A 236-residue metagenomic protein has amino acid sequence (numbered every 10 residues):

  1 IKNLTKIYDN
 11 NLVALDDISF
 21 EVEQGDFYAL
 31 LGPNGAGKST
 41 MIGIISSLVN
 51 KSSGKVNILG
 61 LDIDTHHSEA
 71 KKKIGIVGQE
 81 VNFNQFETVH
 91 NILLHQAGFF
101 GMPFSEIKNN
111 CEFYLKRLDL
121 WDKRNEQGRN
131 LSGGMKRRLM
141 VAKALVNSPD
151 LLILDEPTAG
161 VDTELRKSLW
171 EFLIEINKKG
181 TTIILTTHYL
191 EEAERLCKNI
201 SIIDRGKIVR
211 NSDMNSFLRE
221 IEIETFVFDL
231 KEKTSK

Functional and structural regions predicted by a protein language model:
I1, T5-D17, H67: A short, flexible loop at the N-terminus of ABC-type nucleotide-binding domains that lies
G54-T65, E69-A70: Conserved ABC transporter NBD signature motif
L94, G98, S105-K123: Conserved ABC ATPase "signature" region
Q127-L131: Conserved ABC ATPase signature
S148: Conserved catalytic motifs of ABC-family nucleotide-binding domains
L152-D155: Catalytic Walker B motif of ABC-type/P-loop ATPase nucleotide-binding domains
W170-K236: ABC transporter nucleotide-binding domain
